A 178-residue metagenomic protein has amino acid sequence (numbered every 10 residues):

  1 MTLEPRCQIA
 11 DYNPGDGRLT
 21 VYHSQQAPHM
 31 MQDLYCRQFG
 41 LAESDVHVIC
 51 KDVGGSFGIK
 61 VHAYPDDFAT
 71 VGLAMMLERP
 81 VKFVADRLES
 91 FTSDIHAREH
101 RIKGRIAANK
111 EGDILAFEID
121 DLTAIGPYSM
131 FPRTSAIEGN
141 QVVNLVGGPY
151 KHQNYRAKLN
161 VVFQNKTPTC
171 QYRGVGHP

Functional and structural regions predicted by a protein language model:
M1, Q25-A27, V61-A63, K82-D86 (+1 more regions): A short linear-motif detector with a strong N-terminal bias
M1-Q8, R101-P178: Glycine-rich loop/linker segments at domain edges
Q8-K51, S56-L77, T134-L145, R173-P178: Alpha-helical support elements that line or immediately flank enzyme active sites and cofactor-binding pockets
Q25-P28, D52-S56, A85-I95, D121-G126 (+1 more regions): Acidic, glycine-rich active-site loops and adjacent beta-strand->loop/helix elements that engage anionic groups
F39, E43, A74-V81, K110 (+2 more regions): Structural signal for hydrophobic packing residues in well-ordered secondary-structure cores of soluble enzyme domains
F39, K60, I95, F117 (+1 more regions): Generic detector of bulky aromatic hydrophobic side chains
S44-K51, E78-L88, L115-D120, H152: Beta-strand segments within the central parallel beta-sheet cores of soluble alpha/beta enzyme folds
G58-K110, T169-P178: Glycine-rich and small/hydrophobic secondary-structure elements
